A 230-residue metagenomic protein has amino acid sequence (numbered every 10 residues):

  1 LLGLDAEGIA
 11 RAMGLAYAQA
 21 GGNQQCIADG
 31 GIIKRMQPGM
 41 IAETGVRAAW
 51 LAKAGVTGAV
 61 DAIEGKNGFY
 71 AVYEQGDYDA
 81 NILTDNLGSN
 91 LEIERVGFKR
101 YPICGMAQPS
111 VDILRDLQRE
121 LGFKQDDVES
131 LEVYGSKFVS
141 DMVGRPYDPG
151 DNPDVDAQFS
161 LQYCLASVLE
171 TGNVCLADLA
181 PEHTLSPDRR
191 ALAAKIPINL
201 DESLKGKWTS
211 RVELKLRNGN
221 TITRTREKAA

Functional and structural regions predicted by a protein language model:
L1-D29, I33-R47: Phosphate/pyrophosphate-binding betaalpha-module
I33-E43, W50-A230: Terminal-appendage/accessory-domain detector
